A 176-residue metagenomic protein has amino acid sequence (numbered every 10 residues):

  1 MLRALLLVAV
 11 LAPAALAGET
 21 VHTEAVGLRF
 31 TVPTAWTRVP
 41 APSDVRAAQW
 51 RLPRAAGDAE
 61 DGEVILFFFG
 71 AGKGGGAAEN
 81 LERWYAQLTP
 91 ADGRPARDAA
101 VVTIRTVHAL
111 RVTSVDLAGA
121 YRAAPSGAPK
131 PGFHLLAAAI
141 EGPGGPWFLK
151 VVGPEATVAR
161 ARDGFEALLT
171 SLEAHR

Functional and structural regions predicted by a protein language model:
L2-A14: Sec-dependent N-terminal signal peptides
L16-T23: Cleaved targeting-peptide boundary
V26-P90: Secretory pathway targeting signatures of secreted, lumenal, and periplasmic proteins
L28, W36, P143-R176: Surface-exposed amphipathic alpha-helical segments
P40, R54, Y85-P95, E155 (+1 more regions): Sec/Tat-exported extracytoplasmic proteins
D44-A47, L81-I140: Signature of long, low-cysteine stretches enriched in small and polar/charged residues
G62-F67, A137, G145-P154: Short, well-ordered beta-strand elements
A71-G74, G119-A123, P146, P154-V158: Solvent-exposed loop/turn segments at secondary-structure junctions within structured extracellular/periplasmic domains
